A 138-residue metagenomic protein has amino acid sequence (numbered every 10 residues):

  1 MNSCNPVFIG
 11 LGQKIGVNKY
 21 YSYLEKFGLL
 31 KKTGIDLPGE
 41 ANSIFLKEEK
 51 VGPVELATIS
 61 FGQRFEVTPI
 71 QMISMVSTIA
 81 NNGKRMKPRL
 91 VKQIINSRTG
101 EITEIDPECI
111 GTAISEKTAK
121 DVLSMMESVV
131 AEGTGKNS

Functional and structural regions predicted by a protein language model:
M1-S138: Beta-lactam-recognizing serine transpeptidase/beta-lactamase-like catalytic domain environment
